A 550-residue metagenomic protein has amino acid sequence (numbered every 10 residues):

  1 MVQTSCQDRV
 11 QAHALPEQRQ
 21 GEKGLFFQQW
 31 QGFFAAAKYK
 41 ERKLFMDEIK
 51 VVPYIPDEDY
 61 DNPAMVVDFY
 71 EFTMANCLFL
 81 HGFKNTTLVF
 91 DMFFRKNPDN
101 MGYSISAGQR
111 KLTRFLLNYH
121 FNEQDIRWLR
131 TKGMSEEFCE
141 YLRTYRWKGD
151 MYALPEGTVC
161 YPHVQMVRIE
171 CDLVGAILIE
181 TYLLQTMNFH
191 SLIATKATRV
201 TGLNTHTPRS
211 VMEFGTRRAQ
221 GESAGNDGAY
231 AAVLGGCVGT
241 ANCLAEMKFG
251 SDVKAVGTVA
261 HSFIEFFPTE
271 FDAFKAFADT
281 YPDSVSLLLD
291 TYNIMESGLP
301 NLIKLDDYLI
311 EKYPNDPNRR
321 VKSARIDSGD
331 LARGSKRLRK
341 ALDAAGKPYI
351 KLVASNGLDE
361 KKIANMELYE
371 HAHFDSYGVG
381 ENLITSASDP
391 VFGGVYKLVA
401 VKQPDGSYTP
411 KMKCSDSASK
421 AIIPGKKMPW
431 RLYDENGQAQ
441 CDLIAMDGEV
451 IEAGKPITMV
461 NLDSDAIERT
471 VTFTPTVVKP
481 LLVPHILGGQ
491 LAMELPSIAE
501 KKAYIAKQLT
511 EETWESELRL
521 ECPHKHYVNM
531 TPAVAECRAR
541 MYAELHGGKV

Functional and structural regions predicted by a protein language model:
F45-T87, K96-P98, G133, C139-M151 (+5 more regions): Buried, small/hydrophobic-residue-enriched core segments of structured protein domains
D47-T86, F90, R95, D99-G102 (+3 more regions): Gly/Ser/Thr/Ala-enriched C-terminal appendages of enzymes
T86-T144: N-terminal, Lys/Arg-enriched amphipathic/low-complexity engagement segments that precede the first folded domain
